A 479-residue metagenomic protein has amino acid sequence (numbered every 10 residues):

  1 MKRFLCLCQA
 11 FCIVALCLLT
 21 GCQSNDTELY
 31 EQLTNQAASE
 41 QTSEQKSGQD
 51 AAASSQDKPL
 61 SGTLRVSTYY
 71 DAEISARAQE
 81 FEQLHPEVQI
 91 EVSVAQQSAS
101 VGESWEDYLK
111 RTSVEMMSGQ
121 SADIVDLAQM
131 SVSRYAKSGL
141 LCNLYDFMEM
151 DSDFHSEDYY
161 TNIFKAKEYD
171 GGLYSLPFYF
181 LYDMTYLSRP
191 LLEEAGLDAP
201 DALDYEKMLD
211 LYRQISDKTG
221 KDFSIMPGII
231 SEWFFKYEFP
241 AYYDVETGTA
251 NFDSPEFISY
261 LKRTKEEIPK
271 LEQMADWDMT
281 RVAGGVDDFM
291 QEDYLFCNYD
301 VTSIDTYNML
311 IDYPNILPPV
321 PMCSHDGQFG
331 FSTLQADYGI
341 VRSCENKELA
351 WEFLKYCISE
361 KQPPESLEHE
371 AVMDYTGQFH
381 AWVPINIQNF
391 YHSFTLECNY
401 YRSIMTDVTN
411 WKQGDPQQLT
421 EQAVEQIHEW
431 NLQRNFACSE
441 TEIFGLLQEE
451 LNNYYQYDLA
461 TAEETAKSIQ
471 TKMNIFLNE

Functional and structural regions predicted by a protein language model:
L18-G21: C-terminal motif of bacterial Sec signal peptides marking the signal peptidase cleavage site
A53, L127-Y182, L317-C323: Hinge/lid segment of periplasmic solute-binding proteins
K58-D71, V88-A95, I124, Y174: Short, well-ordered beta-strand elements
L84-D158, E194-A195, V286-F296, I311: Extracytoplasmic "Venus flytrap"/periplasmic binding protein-like
Y145-Y159, D201, P240-K262, E266 (+1 more regions): Short, solvent-exposed loop/beta-turn-alpha elements that line the ligand-binding surface or hinge of extracytoplasmic
Y169-D183, E206-K265, Q291-F296: Extracytoplasmic/periplasmic solute-binding protein
Y212, T249-R281, N308, L317-C323: Glycine-centered hinge/linker elements that transmit conformational signals in sensory and ligand-binding systems
N308-M309, Q328-S332, I340-L446: C-terminal lobe and pocket-closing loops of periplasmic/extracytoplasmic Venus-flytrap solute-binding proteins
